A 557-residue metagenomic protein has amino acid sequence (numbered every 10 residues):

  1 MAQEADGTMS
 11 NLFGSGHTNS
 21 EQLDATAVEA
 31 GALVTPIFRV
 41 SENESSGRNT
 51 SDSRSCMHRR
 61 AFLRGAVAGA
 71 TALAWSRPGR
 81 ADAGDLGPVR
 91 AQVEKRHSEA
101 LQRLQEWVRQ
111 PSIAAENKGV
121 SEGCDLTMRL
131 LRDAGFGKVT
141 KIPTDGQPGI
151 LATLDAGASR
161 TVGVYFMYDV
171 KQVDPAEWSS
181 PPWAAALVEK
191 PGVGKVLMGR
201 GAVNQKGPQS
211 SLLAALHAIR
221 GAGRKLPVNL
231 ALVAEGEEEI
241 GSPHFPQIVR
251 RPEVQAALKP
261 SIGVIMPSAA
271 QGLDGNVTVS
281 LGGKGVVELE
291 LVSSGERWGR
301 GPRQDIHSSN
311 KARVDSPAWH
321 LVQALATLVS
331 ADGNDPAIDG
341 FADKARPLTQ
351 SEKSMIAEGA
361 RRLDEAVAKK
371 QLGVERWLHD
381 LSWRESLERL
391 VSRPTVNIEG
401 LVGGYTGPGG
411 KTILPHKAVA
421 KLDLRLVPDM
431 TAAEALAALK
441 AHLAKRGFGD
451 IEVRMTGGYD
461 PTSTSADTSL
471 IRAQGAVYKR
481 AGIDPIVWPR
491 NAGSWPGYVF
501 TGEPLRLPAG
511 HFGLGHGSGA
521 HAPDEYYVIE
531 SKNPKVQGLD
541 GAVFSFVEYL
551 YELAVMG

Functional and structural regions predicted by a protein language model:
N49-G69: N-terminal secretory signal peptides and thylakoid transit peptides that target proteins across membranes
S76-P78: N-terminal signal peptide c-region/cleavage motif recognized by signal peptidases
G84-A202, G221-V228, L422: Acidic/His- and Gly-rich active-site-bordering loop/insert found across diverse amide/peptide-bond hydrolases
V196, G201-G282, G557: Acidic/histidine-rich catalytic neighborhood of metal-dependent amide-processing enzymes
L281-G282, V286-E288, W298-L401, M430-D450: Acidic-enriched catalytic cores of C-N bond-cleaving enzymes acting on peptides and small amides
V292-S294, W298-G301, L321, S392 (+2 more regions): Zn-dependent metallopeptidase/amidohydrolase metal-coordination segment
G410-L443, S463-L470: C-terminal substrate/ligand-recognition segments
L424-L426, E452-D467, R490-A492, P496: A short beta-alpha structural unit
